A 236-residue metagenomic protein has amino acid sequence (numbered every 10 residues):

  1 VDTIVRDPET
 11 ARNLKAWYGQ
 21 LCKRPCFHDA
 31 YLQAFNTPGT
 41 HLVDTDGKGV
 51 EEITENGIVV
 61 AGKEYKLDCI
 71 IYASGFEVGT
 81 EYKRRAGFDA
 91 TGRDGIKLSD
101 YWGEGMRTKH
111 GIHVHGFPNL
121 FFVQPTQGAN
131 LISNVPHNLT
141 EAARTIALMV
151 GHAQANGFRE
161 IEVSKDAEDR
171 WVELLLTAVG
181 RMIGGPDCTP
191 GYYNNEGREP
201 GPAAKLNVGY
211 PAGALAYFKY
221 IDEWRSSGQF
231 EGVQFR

Functional and structural regions predicted by a protein language model:
V1-R236: N-terminal FAD-binding dinucleotide-binding subdomain shared by FAD-dependent oxidases/monooxygenases
